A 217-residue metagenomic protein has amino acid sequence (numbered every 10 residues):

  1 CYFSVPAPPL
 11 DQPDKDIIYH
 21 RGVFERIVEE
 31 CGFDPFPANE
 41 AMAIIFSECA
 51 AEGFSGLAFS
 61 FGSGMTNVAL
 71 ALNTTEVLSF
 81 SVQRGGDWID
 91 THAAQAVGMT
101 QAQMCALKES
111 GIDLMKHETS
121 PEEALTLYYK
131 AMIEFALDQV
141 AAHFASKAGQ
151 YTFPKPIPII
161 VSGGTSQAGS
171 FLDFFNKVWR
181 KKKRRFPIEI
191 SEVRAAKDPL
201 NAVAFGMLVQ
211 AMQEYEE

Functional and structural regions predicted by a protein language model:
C1-A58, N73-F80, G86, T91-Q95 (+6 more regions): Nucleotide/phosphate-binding catalytic cleft detector across ATP-hydrolyzing and phosphate-transferring enzymes
A43, S63-G64: Short, glycine/acidic-enriched loop or turn micro-motifs at the edges of active sites
G64, T165-S166: Gly/Ser/Thr-rich beta-alpha loop segments that engage phosphate groups in nucleotides
T66-L70: Short beta-strand scaffold segments in enzyme catalytic cores
M99-L107: Small-residue helix-packing motif on alpha-helices
